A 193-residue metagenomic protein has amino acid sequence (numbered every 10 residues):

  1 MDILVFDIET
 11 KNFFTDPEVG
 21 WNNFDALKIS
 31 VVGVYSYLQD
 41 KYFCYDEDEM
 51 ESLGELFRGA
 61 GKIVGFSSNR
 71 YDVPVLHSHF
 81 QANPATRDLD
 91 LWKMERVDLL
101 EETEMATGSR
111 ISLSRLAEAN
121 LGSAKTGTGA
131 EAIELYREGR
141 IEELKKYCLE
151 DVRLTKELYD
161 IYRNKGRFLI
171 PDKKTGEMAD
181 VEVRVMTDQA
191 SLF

Functional and structural regions predicted by a protein language model:
M1-R58: Conserved RNase H-like, two-metal-ion catalytic cores of nucleic-acid enzymes
L27-S30, V34-Q39, N69-D180, R184-M186 (+1 more regions): Metal-dependent phosphoesterase core characteristic of DEDDh/y 3'-5' exonuclease domains
K62-S67: Short glycine-rich phosphate-binding loop at a beta-alpha junction
